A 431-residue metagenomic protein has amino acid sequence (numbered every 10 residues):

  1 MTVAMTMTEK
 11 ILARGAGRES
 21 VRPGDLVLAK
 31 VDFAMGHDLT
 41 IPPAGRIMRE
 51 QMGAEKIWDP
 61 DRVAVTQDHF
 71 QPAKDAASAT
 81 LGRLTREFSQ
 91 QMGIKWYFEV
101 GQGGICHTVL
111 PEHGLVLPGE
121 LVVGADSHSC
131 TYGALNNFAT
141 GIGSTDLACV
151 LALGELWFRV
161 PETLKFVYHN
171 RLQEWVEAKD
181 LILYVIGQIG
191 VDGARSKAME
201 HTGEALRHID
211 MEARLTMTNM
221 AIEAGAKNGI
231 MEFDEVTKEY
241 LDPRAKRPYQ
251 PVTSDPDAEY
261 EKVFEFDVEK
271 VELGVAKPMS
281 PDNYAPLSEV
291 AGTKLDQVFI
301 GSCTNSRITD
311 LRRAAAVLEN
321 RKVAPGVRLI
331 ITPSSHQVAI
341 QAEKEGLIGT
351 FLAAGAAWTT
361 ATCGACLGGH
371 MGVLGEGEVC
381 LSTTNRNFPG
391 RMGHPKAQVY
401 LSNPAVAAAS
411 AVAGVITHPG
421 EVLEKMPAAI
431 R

Functional and structural regions predicted by a protein language model:
M1-R431: Fe-S-dependent hydro-lyases/dehydratases of central metabolism
